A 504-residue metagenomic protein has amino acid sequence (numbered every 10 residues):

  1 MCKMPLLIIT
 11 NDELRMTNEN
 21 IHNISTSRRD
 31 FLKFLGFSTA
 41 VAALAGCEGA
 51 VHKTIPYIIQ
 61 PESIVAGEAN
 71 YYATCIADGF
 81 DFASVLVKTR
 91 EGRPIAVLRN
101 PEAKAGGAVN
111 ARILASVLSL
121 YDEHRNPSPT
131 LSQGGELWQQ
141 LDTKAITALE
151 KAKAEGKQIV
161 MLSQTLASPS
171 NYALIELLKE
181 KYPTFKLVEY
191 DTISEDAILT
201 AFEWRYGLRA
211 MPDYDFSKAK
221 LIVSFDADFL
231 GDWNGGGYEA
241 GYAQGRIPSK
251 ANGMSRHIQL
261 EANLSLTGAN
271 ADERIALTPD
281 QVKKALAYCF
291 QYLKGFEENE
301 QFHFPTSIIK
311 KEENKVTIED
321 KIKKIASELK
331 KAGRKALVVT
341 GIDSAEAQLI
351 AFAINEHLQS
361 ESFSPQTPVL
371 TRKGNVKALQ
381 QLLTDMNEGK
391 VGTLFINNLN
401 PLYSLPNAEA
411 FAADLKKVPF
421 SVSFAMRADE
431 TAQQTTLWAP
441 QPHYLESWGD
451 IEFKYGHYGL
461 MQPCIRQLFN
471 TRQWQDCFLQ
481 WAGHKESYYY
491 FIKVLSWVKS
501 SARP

Functional and structural regions predicted by a protein language model:
M1-I8, N18-Q301, P305-N314: N-terminal export/assembly segments and adjacent metallocofactor-ligating motifs of anaerobic energy-metabolism
Q133, E155, E189-R503: Non-catalytic alpha/beta scaffold blocks inside enzyme catalytic domains
